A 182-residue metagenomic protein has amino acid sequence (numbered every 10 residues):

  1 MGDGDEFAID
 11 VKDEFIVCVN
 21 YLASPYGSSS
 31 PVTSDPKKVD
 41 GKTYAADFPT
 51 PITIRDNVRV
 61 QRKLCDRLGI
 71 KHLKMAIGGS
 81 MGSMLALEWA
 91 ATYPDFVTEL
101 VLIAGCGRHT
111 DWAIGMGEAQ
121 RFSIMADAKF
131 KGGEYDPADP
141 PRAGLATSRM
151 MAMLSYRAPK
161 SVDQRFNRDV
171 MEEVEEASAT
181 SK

Functional and structural regions predicted by a protein language model:
M1-M84, A91, D95-G107, W112-E118: Gly/Pro-rich cap/lid or specificity-loop segments adjacent to the active site
F96, L102-K182: Alpha/beta-hydrolase-fold enzymes
